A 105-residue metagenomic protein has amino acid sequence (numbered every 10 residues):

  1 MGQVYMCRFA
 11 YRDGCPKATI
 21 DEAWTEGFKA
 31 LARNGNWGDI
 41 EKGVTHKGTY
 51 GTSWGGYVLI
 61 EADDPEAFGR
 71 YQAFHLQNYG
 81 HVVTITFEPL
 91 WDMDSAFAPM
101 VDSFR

Functional and structural regions predicted by a protein language model:
M1-G55, A62-R70, W91-R105: Short S/T/G/P-rich N-terminal loop/turn motif that feeds into the first structured element of a domain
Y79-D92: Conserved short beta-strand edge segments in small beta-sheet-based binding/regulatory domains
